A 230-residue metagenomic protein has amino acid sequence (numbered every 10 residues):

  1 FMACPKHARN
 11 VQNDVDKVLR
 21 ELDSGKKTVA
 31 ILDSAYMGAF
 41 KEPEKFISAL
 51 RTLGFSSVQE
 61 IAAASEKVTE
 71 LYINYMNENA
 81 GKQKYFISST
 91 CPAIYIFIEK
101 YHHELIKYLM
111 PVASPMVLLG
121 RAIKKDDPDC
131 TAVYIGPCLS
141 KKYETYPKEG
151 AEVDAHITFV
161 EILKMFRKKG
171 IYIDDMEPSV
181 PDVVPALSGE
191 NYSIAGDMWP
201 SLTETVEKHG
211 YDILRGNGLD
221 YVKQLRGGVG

Functional and structural regions predicted by a protein language model:
F1-D14: Iron-sulfur cluster-binding cysteine motifs and their immediate structural context in ferredoxin-like electron-transfer
V11-G230: Iron-sulfur-associated redox domains of electron-transfer enzymes in respiratory and anaerobic energy metabolism
